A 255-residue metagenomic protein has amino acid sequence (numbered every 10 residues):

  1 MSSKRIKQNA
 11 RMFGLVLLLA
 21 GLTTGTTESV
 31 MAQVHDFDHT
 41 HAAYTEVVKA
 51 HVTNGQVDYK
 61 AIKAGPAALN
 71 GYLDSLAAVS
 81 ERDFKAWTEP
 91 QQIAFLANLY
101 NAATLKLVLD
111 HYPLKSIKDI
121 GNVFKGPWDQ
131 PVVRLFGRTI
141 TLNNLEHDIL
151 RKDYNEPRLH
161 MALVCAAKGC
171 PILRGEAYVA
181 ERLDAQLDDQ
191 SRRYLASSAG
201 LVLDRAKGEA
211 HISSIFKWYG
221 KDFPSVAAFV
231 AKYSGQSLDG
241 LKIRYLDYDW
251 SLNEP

Functional and structural regions predicted by a protein language model:
S2-L15, T24: Bacterial N-terminal signal peptides that target proteins for export
R5, V30-A32: Intrinsic low-complexity/disordered segments
A20-S29: C-terminal segment of classical bacterial N-terminal signal peptides
V34-A97, N101-P255: Interaction/scaffold regions that mediate signaling and macromolecular assembly across diverse proteins
